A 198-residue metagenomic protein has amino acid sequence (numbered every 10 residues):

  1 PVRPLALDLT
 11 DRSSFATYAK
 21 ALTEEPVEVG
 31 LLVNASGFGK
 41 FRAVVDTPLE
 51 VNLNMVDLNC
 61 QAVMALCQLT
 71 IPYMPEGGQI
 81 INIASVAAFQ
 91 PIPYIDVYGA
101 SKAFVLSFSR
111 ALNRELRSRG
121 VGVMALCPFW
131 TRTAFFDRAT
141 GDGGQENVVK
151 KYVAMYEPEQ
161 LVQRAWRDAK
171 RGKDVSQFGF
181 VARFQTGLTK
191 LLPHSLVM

Functional and structural regions predicted by a protein language model:
A6-T17, L49: The beta1-alpha1 cofactor-binding region of Rossmann-like NAD(H)/NADP(H)-dependent oxidoreductases
A35-K40: Conserved NAD(P)H cofactor-binding loop of Rossmann-fold oxidoreductase domains
A43-V45, V51-V56: Substrate-binding pocket helix/loop in short-chain dehydrogenase/reductase
T47, P91-G99, A111: Active-site loop-to-helix junction immediately N-terminal to the catalytic Tyr of the SDR YXXXK motif in Rossmann-fold
C67, S101: Active-site helix of classical SDR
S85: Residue(s) in the substrate-gating loop at a strand-loop-helix junction that position the organic substrate next
S118-A182: SDR active-site lid
